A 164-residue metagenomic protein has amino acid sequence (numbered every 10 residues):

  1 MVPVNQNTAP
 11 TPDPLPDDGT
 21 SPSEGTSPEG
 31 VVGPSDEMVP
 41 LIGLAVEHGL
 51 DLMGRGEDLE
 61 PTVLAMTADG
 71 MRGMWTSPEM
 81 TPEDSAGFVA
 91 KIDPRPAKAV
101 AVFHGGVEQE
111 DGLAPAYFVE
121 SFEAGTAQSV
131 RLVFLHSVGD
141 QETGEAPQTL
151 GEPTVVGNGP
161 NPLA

Functional and structural regions predicted by a protein language model:
V2-K91: N-terminal domain-onset segments
V2-P14, P94-A164: Low-complexity intrinsically disordered segments
